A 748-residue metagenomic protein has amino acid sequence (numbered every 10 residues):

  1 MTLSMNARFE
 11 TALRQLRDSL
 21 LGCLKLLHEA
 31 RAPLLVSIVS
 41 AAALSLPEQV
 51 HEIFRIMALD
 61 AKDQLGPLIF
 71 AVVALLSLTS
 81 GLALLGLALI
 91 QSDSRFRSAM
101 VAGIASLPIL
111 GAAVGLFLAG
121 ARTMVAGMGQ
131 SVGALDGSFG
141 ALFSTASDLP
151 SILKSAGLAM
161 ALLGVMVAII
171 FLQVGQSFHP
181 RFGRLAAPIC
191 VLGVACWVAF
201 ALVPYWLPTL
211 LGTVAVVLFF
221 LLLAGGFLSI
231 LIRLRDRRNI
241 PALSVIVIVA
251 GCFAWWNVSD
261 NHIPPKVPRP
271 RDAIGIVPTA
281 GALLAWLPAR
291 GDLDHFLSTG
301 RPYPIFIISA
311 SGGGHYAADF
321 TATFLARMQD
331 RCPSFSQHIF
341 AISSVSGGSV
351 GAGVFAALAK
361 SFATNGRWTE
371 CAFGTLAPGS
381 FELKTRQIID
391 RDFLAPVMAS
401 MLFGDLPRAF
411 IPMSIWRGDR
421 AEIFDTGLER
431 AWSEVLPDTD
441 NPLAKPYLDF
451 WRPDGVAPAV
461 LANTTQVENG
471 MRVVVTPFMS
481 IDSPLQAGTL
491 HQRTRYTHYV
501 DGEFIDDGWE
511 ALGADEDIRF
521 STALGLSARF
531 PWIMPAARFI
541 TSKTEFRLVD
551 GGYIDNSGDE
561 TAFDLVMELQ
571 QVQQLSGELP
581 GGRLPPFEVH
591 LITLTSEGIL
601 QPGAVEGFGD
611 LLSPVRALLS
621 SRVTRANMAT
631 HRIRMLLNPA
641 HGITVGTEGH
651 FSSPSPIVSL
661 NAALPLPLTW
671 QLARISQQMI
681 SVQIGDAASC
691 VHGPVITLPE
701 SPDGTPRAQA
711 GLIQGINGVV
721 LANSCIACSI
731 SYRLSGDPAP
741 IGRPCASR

Functional and structural regions predicted by a protein language model:
M1-R748: Catalytic domains of lipid- and phosphate-ester/thioester hydrolases
